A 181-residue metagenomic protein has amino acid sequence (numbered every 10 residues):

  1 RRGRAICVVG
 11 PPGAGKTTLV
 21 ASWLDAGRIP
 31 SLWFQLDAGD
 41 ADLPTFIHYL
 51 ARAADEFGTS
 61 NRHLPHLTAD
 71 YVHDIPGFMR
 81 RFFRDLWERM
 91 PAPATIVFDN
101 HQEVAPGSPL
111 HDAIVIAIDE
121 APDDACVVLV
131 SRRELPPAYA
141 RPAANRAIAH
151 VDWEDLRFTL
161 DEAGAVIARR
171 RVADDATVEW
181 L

Functional and structural regions predicted by a protein language model:
R1-G3: Phosphate-binding P-loop
A5, S31-W33, I148-H150: Conserved beta-strand scaffold positions in the cores of enzyme catalytic domains, especially in NTP/NDP-utilizing
V8: Hydrophobic anchor at the beta1->P-loop junction of P-loop NTPases
P11: P-loop (Walker A) phosphate-binding loop of NTP-binding proteins
A14, T18-A94, E103-A105, F158: Conserved phosphate-binding/catalytic loops and adjacent sensor/switch elements of nucleotide-binding enzymes, spanning
T18-V20, S108-W180: Alpha-helical sensor/transducer elements of the RecA-like P-loop NTPase core
W33, I96, V127-L129: Structural beta-sheet core signal
D99-N100: Walker B catalytic acidic pair
